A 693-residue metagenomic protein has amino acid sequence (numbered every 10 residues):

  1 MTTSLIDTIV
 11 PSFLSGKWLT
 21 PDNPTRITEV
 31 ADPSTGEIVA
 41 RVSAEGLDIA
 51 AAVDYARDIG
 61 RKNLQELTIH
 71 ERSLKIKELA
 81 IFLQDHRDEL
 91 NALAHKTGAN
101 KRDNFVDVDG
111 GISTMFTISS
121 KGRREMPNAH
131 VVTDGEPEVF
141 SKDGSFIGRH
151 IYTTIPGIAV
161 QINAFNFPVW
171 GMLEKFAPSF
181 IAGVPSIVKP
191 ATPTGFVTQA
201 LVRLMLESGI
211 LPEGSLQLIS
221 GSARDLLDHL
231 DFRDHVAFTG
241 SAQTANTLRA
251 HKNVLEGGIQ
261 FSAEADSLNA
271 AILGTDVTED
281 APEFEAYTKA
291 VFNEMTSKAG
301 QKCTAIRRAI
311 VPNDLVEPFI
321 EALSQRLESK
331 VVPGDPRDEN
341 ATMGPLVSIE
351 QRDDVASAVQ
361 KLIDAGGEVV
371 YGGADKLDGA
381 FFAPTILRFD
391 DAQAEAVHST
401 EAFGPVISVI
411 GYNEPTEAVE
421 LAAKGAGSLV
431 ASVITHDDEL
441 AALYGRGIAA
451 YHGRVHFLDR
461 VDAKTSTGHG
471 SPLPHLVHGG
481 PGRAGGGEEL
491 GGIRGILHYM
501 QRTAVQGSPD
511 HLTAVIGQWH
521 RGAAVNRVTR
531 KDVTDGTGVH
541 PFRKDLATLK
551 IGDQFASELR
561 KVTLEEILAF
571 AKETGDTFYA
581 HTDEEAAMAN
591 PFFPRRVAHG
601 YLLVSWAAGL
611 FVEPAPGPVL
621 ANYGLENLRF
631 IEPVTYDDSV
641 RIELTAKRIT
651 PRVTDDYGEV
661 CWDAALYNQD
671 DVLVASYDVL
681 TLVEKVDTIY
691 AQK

Functional and structural regions predicted by a protein language model:
M1-D143, S329, A450: N-terminal Rossmann-like NAD(P)+-binding subdomain of aldehyde/semialdehyde dehydrogenases
S34-R41, L74, S208-E213, F232-H235 (+2 more regions): Conserved C-terminal structural/oligomerization subdomain of aldehyde/semialdehyde dehydrogenase
I38-E45, R61-Q65, F140, V160-Q161 (+7 more regions): Short, well-ordered beta-strand elements within core beta-sheets of diverse protein domains
M126-A286, N340, Y412, G487: Rossmann-like NAD(P) dinucleotide-binding subdomain of oxidoreductase/dehydrogenase enzymes
E207-G209, D234-H235, T244-Q393, P415-L421 (+3 more regions): ALDH superfamily catalytic-core signature
V533-I551, V634-S639, E643-K693: HotDog/MaoC-like acyl-thioester-processing domains
T534-A598, K685: Catalytic strand-loop segment that frames the active site of acyl-thioester-processing enzymes
A589-A598, L602-R648: Hydrophobic beta-strand-centered segment that forms part of the acyl-chain substrate-binding groove
